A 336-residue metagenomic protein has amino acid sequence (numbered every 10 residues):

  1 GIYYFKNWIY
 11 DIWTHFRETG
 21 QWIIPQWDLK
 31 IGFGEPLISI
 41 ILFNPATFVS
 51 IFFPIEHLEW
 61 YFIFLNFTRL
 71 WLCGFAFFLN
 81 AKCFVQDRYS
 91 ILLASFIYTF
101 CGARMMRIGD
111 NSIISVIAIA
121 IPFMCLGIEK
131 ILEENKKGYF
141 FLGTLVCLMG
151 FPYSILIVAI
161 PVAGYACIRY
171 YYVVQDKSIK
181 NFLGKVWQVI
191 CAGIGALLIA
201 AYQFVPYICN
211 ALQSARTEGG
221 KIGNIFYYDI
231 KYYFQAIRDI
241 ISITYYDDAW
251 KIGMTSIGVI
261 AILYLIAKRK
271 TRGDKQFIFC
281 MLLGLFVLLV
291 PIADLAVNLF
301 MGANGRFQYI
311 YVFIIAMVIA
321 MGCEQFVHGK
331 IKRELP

Functional and structural regions predicted by a protein language model:
G1-C73, F96-A118, A211-R216, G223-Y246 (+2 more regions): Membrane-interface coil-to-helix junctions
F64-L72, S115-F123, A159-I160, G253-V259 (+1 more regions): Membrane-embedded alpha-helical segments of multi-pass membrane proteins, especially the transmembrane helices
W71-C83, Y89-Y172, Q188-I208, Q213 (+1 more regions): Membrane-embedded helix bundles of polyisoprenyl
F75-L79, F123-K130, V162-Y170, A261-K268 (+1 more regions): Transmembrane alpha-helices and membrane-interface helical segments of multi-pass integral membrane enzymes
K82-Q86, E129-G138, I168-G184, A316-P336: Membrane-interface junctions at the ends of membrane-embedded or membrane-associated helices
R104-S115, G223, T244, F279-I315 (+1 more regions): Membrane-helix boundary/interfacial segments in multi-pass membrane proteins
P161-G164, C209-G223, N298-G302: Short secondary-structure boundary/capping segments
D176-W187, L263-V287: Membrane-interface helix-loop-helix junctions at transmembrane boundaries of multi-pass membrane enzymes, predominantly
